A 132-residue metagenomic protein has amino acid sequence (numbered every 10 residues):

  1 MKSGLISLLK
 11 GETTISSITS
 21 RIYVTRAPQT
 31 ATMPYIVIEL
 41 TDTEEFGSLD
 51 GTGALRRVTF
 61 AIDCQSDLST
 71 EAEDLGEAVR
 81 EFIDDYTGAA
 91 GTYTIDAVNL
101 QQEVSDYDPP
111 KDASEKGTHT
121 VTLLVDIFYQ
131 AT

Functional and structural regions predicted by a protein language model:
M1-T52, T70, D74, Y86-D96: Small/polar-rich, solvent-exposed N-terminal microdomains that initiate assembly or binding
A54-T70, V79, G117-Y129: Oligomerization/assembly interface segments of phage tail-like spikes and tubes
L75-E81: Short amphipathic alpha-helices in soluble, non-transmembrane regions that often serve as interface/regulatory elements
I83-A131: Acidic-leaning, charged glycine-interspersed low-complexity segments
